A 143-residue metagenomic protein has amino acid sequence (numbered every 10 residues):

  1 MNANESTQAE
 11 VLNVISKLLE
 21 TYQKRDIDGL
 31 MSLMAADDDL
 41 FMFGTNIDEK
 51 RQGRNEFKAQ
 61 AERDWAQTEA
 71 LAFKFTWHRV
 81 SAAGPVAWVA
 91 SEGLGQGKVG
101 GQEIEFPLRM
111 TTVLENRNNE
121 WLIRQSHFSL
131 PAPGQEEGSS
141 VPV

Functional and structural regions predicted by a protein language model:
M1-A36, V141-V143: Short, low-complexity N-terminal intrinsically disordered segments enriched in polar/charged residues
A9, I27-A82: A solvent-exposed, acidic/Ser-Thr-rich amphipathic alpha-helical stretch
G53, V99-Q102, P133-S139: A short, polar/proline- and glycine-enriched secondary-structure boundary/capping micro-motif
F57, A61, F75-V80, G93-G95 (+2 more regions): Hydrophobic/aromatic beta-strand elements that line small-molecule binding cavities or substrate pockets in beta-rich
Q67, Q96-I104: Short, cysteine-centered beta-strand-loop-beta hairpins and adjacent loop/turn segments enriched in charged/polar
G84-G93: A short hydrophobic beta-strand element
W88, E105-E137: Short beta-strand edge/turn micro-motifs at domain boundaries
